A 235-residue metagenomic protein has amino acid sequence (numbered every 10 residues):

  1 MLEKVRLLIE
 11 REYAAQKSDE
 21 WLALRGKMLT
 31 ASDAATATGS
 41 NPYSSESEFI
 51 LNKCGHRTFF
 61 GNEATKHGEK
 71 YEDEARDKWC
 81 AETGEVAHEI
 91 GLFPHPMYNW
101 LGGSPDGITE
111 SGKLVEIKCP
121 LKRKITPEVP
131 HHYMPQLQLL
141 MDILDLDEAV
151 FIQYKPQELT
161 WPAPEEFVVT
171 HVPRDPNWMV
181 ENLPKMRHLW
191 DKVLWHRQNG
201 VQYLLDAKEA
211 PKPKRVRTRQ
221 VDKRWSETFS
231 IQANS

Functional and structural regions predicted by a protein language model:
M1-S235: Accessory terminal regions of nucleic-acid processing enzymes
